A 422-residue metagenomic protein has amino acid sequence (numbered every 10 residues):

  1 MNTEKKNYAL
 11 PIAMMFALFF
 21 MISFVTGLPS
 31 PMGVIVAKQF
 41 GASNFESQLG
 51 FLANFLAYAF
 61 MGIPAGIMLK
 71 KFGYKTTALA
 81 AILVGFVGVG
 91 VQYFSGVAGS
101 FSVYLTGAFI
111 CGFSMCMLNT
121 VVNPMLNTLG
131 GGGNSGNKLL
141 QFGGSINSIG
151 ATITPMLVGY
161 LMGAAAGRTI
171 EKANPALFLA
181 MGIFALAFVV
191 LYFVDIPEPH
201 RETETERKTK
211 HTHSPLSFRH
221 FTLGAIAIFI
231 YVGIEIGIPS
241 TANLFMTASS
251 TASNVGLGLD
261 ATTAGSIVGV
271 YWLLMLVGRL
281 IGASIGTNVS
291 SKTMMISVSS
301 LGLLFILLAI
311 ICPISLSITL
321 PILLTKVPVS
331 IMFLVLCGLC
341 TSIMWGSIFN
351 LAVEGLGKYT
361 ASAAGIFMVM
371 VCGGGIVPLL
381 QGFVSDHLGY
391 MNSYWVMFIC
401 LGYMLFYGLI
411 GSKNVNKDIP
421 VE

Functional and structural regions predicted by a protein language model:
L10-A42, N119-N123, I238-M246: Extracytoplasmic
P29-S30, P215-G269: Extracytoplasmic gate region of multi-pass secondary transporters
L49-I67, G269-I281, G373: Central cavity-lining transmembrane alpha-helices of secondary-active solute carriers, predominantly the Major
F60-S102: Conserved MFS/SLC helix-loop-helix module at the cytosolic interface between two early adjacent transmembrane helices
L83-A98, S300-L323: C-terminal ends and interior cores of transmembrane alpha-helices in multi-pass membrane transporters/permeases
F101-L118, P321-M344: Hydrophobic core of transmembrane alpha-helices in multi-pass small-molecule transporters, especially MFS/SLC-type
M117-G131, T341-G357: Intracellular juxtamembrane helix-capping segments at the cytosolic ends of symmetry-related transmembrane helices
G136-D195: Helix-loop-helix hairpin linking two adjacent transmembrane segments in secondary transporters
